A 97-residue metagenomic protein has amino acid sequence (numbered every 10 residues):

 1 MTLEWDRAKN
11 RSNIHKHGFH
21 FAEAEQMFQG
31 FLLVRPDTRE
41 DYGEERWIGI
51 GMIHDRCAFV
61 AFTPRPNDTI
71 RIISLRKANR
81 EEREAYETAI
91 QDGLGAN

Functional and structural regions predicted by a protein language model:
M1-N97: Ribonuclease/tRNase effector modules and their secretory precursors
